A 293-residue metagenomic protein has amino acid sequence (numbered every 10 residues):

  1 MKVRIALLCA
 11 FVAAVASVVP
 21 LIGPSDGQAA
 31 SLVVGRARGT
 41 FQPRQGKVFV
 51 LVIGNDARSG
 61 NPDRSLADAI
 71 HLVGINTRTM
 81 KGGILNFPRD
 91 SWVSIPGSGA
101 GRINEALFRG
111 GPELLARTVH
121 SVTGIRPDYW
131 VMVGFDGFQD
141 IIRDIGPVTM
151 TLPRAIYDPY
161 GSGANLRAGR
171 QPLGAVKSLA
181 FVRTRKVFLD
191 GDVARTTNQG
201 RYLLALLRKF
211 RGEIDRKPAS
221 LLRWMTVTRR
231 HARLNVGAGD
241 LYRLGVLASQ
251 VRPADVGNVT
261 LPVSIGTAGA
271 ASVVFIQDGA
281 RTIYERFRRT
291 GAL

Functional and structural regions predicted by a protein language model:
K2-L293: Non-catalytic, solvent-exposed segments at the cell envelope interface
